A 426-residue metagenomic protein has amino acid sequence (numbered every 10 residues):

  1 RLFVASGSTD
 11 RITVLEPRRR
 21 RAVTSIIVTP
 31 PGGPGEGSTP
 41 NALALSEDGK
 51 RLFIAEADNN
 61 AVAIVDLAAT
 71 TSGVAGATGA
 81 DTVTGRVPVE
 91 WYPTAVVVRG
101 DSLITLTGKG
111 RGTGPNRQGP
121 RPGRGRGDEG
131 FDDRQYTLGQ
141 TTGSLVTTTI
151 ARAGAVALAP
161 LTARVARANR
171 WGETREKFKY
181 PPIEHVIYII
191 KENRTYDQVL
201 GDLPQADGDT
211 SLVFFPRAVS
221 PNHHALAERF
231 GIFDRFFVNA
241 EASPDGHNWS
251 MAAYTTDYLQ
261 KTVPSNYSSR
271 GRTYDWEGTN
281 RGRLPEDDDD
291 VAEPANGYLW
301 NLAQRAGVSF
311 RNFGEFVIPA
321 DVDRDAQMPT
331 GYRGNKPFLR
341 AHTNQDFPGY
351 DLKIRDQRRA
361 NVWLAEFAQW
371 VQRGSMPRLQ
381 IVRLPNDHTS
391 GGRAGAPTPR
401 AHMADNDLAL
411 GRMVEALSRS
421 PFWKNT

Functional and structural regions predicted by a protein language model:
R1-E176: Predominantly soluble domains enriched in secretory-pathway, periplasmic, or organellar proteins
T141, A157-T426: N-terminal pro-sequences and low-complexity stem/linker regions of secreted or lumenal proteins
